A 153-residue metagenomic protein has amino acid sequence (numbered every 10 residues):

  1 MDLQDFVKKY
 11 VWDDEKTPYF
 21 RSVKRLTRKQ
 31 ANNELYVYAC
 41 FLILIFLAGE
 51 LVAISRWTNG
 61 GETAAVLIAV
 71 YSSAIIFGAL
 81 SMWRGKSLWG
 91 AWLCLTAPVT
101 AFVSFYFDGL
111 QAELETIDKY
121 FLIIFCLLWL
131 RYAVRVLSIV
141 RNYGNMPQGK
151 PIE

Functional and structural regions predicted by a protein language model:
M1-E153: Topology signature of small-to-medium multi-pass alpha-helical membrane proteins
